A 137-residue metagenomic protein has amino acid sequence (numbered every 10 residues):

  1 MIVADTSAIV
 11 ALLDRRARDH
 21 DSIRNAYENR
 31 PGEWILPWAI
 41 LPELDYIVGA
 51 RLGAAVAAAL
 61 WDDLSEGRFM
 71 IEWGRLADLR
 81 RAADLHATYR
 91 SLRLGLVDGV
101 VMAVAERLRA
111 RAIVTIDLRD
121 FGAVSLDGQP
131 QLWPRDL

Functional and structural regions predicted by a protein language model:
M1, M102, E106-L137: Acidic, PIN/NYN-like endoribonuclease modules and their adjacent C-terminal/linker elements
M1-L36, G49-L60, D127-Q131, D136-L137: Short, well-structured N-terminal submotif of metal-dependent ribonuclease cores
D5, E43, D98, D117: Acidic active-site catalytic centers that drive phospho-/nucleotidyl reactions and related ester hydrolyses
S7-A8, A39, A77, R119: Alpha-helix/helix-capping structural signal
D21, W38, A58, W73-L76 (+1 more regions): Non-catalytic, surface-exposed connector residues within folded enzymatic/regulatory domains
L64-S65, M70-R75, A83, R90-S91 (+1 more regions): Short acidic, glycine/proline-enriched helix-loop-strand junctions
M70-I116: Active-site neighborhoods of divalent-metal-dependent phosphate/nucleic-acid chemistry enzymes
